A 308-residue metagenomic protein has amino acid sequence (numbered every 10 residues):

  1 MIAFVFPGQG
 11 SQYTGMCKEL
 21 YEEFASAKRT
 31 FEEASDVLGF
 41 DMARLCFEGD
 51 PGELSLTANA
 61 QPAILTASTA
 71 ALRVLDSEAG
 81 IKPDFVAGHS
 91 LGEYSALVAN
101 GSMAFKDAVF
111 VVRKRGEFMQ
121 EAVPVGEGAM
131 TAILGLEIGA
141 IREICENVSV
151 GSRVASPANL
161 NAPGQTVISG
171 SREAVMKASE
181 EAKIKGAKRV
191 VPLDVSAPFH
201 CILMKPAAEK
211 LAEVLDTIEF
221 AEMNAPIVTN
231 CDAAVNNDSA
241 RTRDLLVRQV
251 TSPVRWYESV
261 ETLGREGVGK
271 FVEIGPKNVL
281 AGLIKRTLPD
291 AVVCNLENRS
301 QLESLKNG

Functional and structural regions predicted by a protein language model:
M1-I141, L193, K270-S300: FabD-like malonyl-/acyl-CoA
Q9-S11, L38, N100-T251: Alpha/beta catalytic cores of group-transfer enzymes, especially the acyltransferase/condensing modules of polyketide
D76, K183, G264-G267: Non-catalytic positions within long, well-ordered alpha-helices that form the structural scaffold/packing of enzyme
S90, E219, G267: Conserved functional loop/turn residues at catalytic and ligand-binding sites
S252-V268: A short, acidic, amphipathic alpha-helical segment used as a generic capping/interface helix at domain edges
Q301-N307: Short, charged, surface-exposed secondary-structure boundary motifs
